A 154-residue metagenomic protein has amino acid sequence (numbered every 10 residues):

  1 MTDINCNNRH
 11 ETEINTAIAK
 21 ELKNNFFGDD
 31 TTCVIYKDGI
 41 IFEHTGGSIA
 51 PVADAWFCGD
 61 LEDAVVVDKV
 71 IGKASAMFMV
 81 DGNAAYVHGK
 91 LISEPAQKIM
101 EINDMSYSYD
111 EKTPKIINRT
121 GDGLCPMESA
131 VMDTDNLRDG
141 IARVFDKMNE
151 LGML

Functional and structural regions predicted by a protein language model:
T2-V34, D133-L154: N-terminal charge/polar-biased segments
E11-K90, P95, K112, I117-A130: Conserved mixed alpha/beta catalytic, RNA-binding, or beta-rich assembly cores of soluble enzyme, regulatory
G82, Q97-L154: C-terminal binding/interaction regions
